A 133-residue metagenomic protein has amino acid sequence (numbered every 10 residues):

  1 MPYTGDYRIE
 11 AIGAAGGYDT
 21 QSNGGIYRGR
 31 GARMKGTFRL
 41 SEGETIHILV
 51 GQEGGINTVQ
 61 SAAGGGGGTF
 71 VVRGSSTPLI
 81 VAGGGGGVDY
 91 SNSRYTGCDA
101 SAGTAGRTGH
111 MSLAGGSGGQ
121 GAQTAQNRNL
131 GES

Functional and structural regions predicted by a protein language model:
M1-R8, S41-T45: Extended extracellular/luminal ectodomain segments enriched in beta-structured repeat modules
A15: C-terminal reverse transcriptase regions that engage the nucleic-acid substrate
Y18-A32: Short, surface-exposed beta-strand/strand-loop-strand elements in extracellular ectodomains
R28-S133: Secretome/extracellular-domain signature
